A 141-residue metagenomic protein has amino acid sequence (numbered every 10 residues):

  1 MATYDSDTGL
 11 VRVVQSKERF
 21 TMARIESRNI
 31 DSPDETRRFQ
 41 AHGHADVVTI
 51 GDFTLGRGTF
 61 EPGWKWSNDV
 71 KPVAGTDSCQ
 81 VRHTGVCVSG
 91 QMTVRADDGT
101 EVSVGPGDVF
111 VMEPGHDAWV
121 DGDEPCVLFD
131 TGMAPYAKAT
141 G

Functional and structural regions predicted by a protein language model:
T3-T59, S67: A short, N-terminal "cap"/entry segment at the start of jelly-roll beta-barrel domains of the cupin/DSBH fold
D31, P62-W64, M133-G141: Glyoxalase I/VOC metalloenzyme domain signal
R57-S78: Conserved short histidine dyad/triad with adjacent acidic residue
G58-F60, G85, F110: Conserved GNAT-family N-acetyltransferase fold
K65-W66, G90-R95, A118: Short beta-strand segments in beta-sandwich/barrel cores
T76-V94: Short, conserved beta-strand element in jelly-roll/cupin
D97-G115: Short acidic-glycine-tyrosine-enriched beta hairpin
E113-K138: Ligand-binding loop in jelly-roll beta-barrel domains
